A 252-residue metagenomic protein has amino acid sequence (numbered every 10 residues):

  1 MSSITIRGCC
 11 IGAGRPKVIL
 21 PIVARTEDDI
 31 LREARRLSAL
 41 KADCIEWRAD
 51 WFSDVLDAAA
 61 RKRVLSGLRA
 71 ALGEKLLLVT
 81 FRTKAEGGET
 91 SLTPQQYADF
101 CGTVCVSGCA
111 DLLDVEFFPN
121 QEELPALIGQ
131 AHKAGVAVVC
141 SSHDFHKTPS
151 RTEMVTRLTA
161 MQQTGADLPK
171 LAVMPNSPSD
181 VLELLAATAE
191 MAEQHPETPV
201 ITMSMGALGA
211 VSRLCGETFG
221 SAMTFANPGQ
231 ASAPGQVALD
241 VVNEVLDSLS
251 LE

Functional and structural regions predicted by a protein language model:
M1-R7: Short beta-strand/loop segment at the start of cytosolic alpha/beta domains
S3, G14-K133, H143-K147: Active-site beta->alpha loop and helix N-cap motifs at the rims of alpha/beta catalytic domains
R7-A13: Short boundary motifs at domain starts and secondary-structure transition points
G102, L112, F117-E252: Catalytic alpha/beta core domains of metabolic enzymes, predominantly
